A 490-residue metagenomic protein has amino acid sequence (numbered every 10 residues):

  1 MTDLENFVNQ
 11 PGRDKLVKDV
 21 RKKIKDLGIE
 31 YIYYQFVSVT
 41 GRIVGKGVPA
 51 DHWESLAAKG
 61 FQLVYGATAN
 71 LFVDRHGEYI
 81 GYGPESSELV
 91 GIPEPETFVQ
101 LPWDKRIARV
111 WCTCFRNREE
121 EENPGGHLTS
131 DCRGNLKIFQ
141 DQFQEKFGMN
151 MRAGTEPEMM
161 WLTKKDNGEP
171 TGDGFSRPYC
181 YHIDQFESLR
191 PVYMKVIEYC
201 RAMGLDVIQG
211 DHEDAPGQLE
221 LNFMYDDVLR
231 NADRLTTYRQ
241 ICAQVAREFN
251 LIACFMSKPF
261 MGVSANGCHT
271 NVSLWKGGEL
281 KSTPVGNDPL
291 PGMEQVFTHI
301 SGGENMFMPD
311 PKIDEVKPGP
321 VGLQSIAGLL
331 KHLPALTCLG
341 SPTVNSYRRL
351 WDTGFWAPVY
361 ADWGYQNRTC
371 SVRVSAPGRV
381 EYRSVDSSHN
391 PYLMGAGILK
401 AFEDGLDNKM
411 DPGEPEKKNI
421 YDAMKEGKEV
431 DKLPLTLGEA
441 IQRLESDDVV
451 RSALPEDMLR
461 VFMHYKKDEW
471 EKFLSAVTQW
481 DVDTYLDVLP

Functional and structural regions predicted by a protein language model:
M1-H212, N231-R234, L251, L393-M394 (+1 more regions): ATP/Mg2+-dependent ligation/transfer catalytic cores
T2-F7, K15-V20, T237, Q244-V245 (+4 more regions): Catalytic-core signal marking the mid-to-C-terminal active-site face
Y31, I107-W111, G154-E158, Q218-E220 (+4 more regions): Broad gene-expression machinery/nucleic-acid interaction feature
V37-V39, A50-W53, E96, N117 (+7 more regions): Short, glycine-/Ser/Thr-/acidic-enriched flexible segments
V39-V44, E119, W161, P216-G217 (+5 more regions): Flexible loop/turn segments at secondary-structure boundaries
E156-T171, H212-D226, M256-G278, F297: Histidine-centered divalent-metal-coordination microenvironment in nucleic-acid enzymes
G174-C200, V228-R239, K276-P284, D288-E315: Acidic, His- and aromatic-enriched active-site or binding-groove loops in soluble protein domains that engage sugars
M224, N231-T237, A243-P259: Gly/Pro-rich turn-and-neighbor structural signature
